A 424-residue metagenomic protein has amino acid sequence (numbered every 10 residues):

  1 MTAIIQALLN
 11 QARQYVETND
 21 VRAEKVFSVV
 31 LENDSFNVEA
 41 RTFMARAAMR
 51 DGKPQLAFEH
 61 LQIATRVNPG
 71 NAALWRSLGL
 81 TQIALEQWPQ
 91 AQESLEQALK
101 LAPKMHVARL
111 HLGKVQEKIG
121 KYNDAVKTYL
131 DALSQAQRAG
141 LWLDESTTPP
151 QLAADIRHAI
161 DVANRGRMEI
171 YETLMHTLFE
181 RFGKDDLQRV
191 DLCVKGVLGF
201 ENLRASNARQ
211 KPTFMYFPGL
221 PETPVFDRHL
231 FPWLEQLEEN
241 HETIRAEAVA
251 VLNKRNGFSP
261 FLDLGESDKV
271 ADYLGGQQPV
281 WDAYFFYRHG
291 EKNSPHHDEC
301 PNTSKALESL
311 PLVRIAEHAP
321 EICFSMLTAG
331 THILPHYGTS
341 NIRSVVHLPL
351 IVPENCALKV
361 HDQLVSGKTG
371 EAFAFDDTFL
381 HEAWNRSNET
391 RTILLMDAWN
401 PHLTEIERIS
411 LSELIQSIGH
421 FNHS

Functional and structural regions predicted by a protein language model:
V29-V30, I63-A64, Q97-A98, A132: Canonical positions in the second alpha-helix
K114, K118-G120, A125-V126, L130-C323 (+3 more regions): Fe(II)/2-oxoglutarate oxygenase catalytic core
I351-T369: A short beta-strand-loop-beta hairpin characteristic of the jelly-roll/cupin
